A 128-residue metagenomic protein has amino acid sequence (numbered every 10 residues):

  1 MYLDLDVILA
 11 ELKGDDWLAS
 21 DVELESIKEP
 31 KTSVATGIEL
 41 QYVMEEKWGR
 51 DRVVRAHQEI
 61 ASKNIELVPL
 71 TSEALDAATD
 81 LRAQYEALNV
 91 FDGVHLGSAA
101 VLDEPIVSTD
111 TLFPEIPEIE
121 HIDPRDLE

Functional and structural regions predicted by a protein language model:
M1-T32, E45-Q58: Short, well-structured N-terminal submotif of metal-dependent ribonuclease cores
L3-D4, T32-V34, L88-N89, D110 (+1 more regions): Histidine- and aromatic-rich ligand-binding microenvironments
L5, S72, F91-G93: Conserved glycosyltransferase catalytic-site signature
I8-L9, G37, F113-P114: A generic structural signal for short hydrophobic patches within well-formed alpha-helices
E29-K31, K63-N64, P105: Short loop->beta-strand "edge-of-pocket" segments that line small-molecule binding or catalytic clefts across diverse
N64-Q84: Acidic catalytic patch
E66-L67, L96, A100-E128: Acidic, PIN/NYN-like endoribonuclease modules and their adjacent C-terminal/linker elements
